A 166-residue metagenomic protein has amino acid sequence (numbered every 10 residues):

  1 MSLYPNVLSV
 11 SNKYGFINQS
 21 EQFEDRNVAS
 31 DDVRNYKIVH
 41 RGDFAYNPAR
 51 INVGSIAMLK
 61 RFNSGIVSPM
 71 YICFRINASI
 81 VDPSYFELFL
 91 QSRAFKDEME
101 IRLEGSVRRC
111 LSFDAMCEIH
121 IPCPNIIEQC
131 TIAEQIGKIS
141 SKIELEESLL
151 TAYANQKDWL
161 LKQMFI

Functional and structural regions predicted by a protein language model:
M1-C123: DNA target-recognition domains and sequence-specific DNA-contacting regions of bacterial/archaeal
P122-I166: Amphipathic alpha-helical coiled-coil/heptad-repeat segments
